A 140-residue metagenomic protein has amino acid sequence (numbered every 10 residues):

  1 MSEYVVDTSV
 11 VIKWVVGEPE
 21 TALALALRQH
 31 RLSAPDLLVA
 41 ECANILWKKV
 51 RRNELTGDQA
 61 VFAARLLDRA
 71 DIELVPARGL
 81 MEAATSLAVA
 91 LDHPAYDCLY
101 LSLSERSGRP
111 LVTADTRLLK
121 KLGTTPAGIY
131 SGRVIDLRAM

Functional and structural regions predicted by a protein language model:
M1-L37, R52-V61: Short, well-structured N-terminal submotif of metal-dependent ribonuclease cores
E3, P35, L101, E105-M140: Acidic, PIN/NYN-like endoribonuclease modules and their adjacent C-terminal/linker elements
V10, V16, V39, N44-W47 (+3 more regions): Hydrophobic side chains within alpha-helical segments
E18, K49-R52, A70, L91 (+1 more regions): Change "in soluble alpha/beta enzymes" to "in soluble alpha/beta proteins
L37, A43-A83: Active-site-proximal, substrate-binding regions of enzyme catalytic domains and RNA-binding/basic surfaces
I72-K120: Active-site neighborhoods of divalent-metal-dependent phosphate/nucleic-acid chemistry enzymes
